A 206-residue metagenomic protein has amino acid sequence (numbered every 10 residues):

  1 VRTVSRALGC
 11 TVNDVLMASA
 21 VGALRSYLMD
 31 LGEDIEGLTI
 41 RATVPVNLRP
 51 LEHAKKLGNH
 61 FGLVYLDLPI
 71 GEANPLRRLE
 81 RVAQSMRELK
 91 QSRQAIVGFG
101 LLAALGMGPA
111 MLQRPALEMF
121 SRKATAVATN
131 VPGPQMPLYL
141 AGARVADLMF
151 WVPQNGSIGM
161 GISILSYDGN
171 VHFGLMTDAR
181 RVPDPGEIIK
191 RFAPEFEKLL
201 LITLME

Functional and structural regions predicted by a protein language model:
V1-C10, V82: Surface-exposed, Lys/Arg-rich phosphate-binding patches that contact polyanionic backbones
A7-E52: Hydrophobic "lid/gating" helix adjacent to the active-site nucleophile that controls access to an acyl-thioester pocket
L8-G9, D67-E72, T177-V182: A generic structural motif
I35-L38, G58, M119-R122, Q154-I158 (+1 more regions): A structural signal for short secondary-structure junctions
P50, A54-P134: Helical lid/core segments from catalytic subdomains that handle acyl or acyl-like groups
S121-S163: Flexible, Gly/Pro-enriched loop and linker segments at secondary-structure and domain junctions
N155-E206: Extended, hydrophobic beta-loop-alpha segments that form or line the acyl/peptidyl-thioester binding and transfer paths
